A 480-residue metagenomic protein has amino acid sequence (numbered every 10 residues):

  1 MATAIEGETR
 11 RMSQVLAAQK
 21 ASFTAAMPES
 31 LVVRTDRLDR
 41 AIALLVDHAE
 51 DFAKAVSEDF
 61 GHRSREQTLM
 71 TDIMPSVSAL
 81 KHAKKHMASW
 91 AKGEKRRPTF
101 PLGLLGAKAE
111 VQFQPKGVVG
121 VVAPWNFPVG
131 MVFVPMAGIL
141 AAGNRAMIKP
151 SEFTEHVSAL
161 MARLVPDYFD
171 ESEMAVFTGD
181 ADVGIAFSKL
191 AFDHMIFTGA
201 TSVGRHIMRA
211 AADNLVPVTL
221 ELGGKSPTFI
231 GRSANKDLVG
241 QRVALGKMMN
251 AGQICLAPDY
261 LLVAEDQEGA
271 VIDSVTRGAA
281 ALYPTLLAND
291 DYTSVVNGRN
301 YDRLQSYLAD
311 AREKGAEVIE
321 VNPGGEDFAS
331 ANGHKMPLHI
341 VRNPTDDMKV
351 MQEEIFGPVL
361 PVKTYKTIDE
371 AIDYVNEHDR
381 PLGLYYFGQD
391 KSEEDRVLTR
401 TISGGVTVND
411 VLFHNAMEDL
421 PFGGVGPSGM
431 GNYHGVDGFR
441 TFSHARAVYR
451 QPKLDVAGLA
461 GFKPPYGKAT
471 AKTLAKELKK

Functional and structural regions predicted by a protein language model:
M1-K108: N-terminal Rossmann-like NAD(P)+-binding subdomain of aldehyde/semialdehyde dehydrogenases
A2-T3, S30, A331-K480: Conserved C-terminal structural/oligomerization subdomain of aldehyde/semialdehyde dehydrogenase
T3-E6, S202-T345, V408, T470 (+1 more regions): ALDH superfamily catalytic-core signature
M12, L31, A49, K236 (+3 more regions): Residues at or immediately preceding the N-termini of alpha-helices
A21-M27, G120-V121, F229-I230, Y260-E265 (+4 more regions): Short, well-ordered beta-strand elements within core beta-sheets of diverse protein domains
F23, M27, I42-L45, A49 (+15 more regions): Structural signal for hydrophobic packing residues in well-ordered secondary-structure cores of soluble enzyme domains
R34, L80, G143, M174 (+7 more regions): Residue-level signal for inorganic ion chemistry
T99-L238, T276, Y365, K479: Rossmann-like NAD(P) dinucleotide-binding subdomain of oxidoreductase/dehydrogenase enzymes
